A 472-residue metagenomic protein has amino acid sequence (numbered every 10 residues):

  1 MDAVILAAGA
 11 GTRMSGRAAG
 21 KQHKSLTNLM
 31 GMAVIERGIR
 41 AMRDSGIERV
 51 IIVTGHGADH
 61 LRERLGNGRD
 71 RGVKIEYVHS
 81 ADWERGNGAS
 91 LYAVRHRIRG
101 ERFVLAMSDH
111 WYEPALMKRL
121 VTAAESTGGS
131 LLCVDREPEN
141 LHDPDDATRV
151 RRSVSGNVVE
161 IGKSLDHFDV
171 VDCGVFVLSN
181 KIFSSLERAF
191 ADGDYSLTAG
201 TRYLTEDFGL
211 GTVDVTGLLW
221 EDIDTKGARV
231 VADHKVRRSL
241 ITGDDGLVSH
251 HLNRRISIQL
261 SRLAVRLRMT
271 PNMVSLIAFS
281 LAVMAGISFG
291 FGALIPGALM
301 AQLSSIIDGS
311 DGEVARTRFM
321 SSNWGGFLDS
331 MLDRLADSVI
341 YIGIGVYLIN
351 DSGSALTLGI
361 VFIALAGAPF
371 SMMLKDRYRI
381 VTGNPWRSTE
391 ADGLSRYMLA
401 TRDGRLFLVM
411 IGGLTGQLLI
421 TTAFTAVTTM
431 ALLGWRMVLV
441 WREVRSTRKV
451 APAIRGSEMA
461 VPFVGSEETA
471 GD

Functional and structural regions predicted by a protein language model:
M1-A3, H167-Q259, I420-A423: Conserved alpha/beta core of the MobA/IspD/sugar-nucleotide pyrophosphorylase nucleotidyltransferase superfamily
M1-G20, G209: N-terminal nucleotide-binding beta1-loop-alpha1 segment
G20-E36: Short catalytic helix/loop segments, enriched in acidic residues and glycine and frequently bearing histidine
M32-R49: A short, N-terminal amphipathic alpha-helix
L61-E63, D70-R149: Conserved beta-loop-beta/alpha segment of the NTase-like Rossmann-fold superfamily that binds/positions NTPs
L65, E113-A191, T198, G359 (+1 more regions): Conserved core of the sugar-phosphate nucleotidyltransferase
R151-V154, V215, V236-L260, S330-D472: A feature for the membrane-embedded catalytic helix bundles of lipid/isoprenoid biosynthetic enzymes
M273-W324: Membrane-embedded alpha-helical segments that form the functional core of polytopic membrane enzymes, especially those
